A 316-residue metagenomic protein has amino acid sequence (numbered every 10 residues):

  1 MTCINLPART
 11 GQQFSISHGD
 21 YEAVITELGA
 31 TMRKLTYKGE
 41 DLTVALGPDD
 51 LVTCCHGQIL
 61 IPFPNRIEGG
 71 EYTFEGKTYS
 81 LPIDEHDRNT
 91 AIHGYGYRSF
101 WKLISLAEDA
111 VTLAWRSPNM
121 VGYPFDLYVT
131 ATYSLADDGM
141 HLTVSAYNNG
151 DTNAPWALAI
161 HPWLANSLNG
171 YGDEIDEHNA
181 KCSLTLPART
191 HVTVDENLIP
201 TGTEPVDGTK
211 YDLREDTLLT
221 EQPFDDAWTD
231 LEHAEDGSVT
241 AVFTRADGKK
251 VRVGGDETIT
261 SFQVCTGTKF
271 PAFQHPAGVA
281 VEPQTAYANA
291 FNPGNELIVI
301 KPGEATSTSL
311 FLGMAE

Functional and structural regions predicted by a protein language model:
M1-G19: Short, Gly/Pro- and small/polar-rich lid/capping loops
C3, W101, T130-T132, N295-I300: Beta-strand-rich interaction surfaces with strong enrichment in secreted/lumenal proteins
I16, A23, S117-L164: Acidic, contiguous internal or C-terminal segments within carbohydrate-active enzymes that form a structured patch used
Y21, T90-I104, D176, L218-N292: Acidic/His-leaning functional-site neighborhoods
E22-S80, D84: Acidic-aromatic substrate-binding/catalytic surfaces of carbohydrate-active enzymes
Y72-S80, V144, V299-A315: Short Pro-Gly-centered flexible turn/kink motifs
L81, W163-A165, N169-E257: Active-site/ligand-binding surface loops and adjacent short beta/alpha elements that line catalytic pockets across
I83-D137: Extended, loop-rich substrate-binding clefts of extracytoplasmic carbohydrate-active enzymes
